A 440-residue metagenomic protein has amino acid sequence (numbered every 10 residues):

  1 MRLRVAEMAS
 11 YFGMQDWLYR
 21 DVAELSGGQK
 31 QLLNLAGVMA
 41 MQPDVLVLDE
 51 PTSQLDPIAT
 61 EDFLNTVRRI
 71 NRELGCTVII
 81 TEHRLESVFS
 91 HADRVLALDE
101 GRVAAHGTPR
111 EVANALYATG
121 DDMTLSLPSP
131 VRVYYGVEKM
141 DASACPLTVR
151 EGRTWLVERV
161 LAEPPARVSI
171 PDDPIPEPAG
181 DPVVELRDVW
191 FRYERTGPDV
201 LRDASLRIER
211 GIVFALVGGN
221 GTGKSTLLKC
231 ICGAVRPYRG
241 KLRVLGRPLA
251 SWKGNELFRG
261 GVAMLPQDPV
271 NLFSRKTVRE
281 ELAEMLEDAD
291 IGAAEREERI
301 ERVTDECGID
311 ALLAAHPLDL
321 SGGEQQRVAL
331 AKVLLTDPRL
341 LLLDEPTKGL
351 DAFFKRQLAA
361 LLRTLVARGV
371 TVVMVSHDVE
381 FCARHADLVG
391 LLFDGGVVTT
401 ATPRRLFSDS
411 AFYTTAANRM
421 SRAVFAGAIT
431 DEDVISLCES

Functional and structural regions predicted by a protein language model:
R2-W17, A283, A294-L312: Conserved ABC ATPase "signature" region
D21-L25, H316-L320, E324: Conserved ABC ATPase signature
L46-D49, L341-D344: Catalytic Walker B motif of ABC-type/P-loop ATPase nucleotide-binding domains
E82-H83, S376-H377: H-loop/switch region of ABC-family ATPase nucleotide-binding domains
V95-G107, V389-T402: H-loop (His-switch) and adjacent beta-strand-loop-beta switch element of ABC-type ATPase nucleotide-binding domains
A118-P182, Y413-S440: ABC ATPase nucleotide-binding domains
C232: Helix-to-loop junction immediately C-terminal to a conserved catalytic motif
